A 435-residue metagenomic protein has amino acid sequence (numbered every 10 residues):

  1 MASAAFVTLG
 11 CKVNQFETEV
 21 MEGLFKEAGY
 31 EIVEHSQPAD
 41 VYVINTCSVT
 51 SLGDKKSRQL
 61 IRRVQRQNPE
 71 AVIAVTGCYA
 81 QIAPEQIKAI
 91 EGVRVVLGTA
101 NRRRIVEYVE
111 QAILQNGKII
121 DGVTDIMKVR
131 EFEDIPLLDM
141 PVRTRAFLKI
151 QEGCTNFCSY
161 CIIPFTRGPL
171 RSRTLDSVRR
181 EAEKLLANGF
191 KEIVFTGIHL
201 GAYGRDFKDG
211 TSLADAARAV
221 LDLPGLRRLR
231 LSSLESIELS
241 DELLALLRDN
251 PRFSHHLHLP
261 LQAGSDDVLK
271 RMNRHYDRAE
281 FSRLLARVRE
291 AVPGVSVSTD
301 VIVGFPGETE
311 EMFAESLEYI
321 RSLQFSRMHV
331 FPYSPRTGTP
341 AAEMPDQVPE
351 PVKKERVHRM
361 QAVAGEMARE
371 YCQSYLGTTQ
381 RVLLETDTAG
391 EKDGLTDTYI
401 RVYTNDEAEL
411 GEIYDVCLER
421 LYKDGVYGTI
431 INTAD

Functional and structural regions predicted by a protein language model:
M1-Y203, R218, F253, L257 (+6 more regions): Proteins enriched for Cys/Gly/acidic motifs involved in redox and nucleic-acid/cofactor modification
A2, Y30, A71, R94 (+5 more regions): A structural micro-motif
G53-K55, P169-T174, G204-G210, R271-R274 (+3 more regions): Short, solvent-exposed loop/turn segments at secondary-structure boundaries
I73-A74, I82-A83, I87, A187-E310 (+1 more regions): Conserved SAM/AdoMet-binding glycine-rich loop
P141-T144, C154-N156, F253, A263 (+5 more regions): Short flexible coil/turn linkers enriched for glycine and charged/polar residues that connect secondary-structure
L259, D300, I320, M328 (+3 more regions): Hydrophobic, well-ordered secondary-structure elements that form the walls of internal hydrophobic environments
S326, P340-E343: Short glycine-rich, low-complexity segments
E343-D435: Terminal RNA-binding accessory module
